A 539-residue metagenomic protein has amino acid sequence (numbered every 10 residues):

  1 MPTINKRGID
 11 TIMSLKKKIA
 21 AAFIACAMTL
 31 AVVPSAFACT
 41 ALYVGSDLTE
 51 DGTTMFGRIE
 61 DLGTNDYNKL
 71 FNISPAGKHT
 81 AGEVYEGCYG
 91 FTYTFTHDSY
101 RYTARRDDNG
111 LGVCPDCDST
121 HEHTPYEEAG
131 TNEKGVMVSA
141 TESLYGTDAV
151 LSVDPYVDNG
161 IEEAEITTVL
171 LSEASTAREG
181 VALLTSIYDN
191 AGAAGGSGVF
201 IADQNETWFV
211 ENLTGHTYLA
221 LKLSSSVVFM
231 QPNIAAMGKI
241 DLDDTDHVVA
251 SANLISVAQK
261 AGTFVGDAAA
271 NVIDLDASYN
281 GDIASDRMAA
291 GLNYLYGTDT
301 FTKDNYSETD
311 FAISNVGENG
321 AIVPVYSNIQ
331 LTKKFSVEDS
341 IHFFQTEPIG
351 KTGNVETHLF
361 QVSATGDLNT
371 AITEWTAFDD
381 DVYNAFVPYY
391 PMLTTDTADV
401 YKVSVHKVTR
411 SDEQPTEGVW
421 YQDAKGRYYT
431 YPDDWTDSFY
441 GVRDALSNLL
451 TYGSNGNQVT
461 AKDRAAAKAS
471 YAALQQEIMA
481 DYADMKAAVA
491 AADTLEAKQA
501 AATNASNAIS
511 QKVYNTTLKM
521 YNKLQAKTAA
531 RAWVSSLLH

Functional and structural regions predicted by a protein language model:
K6, D10-F23: Bacterial N-terminal signal peptides that target proteins for export
K18, V33-A38: Sec/Tat signal peptide C-region and signal peptidase I cleavage site
F23-A31: Bacterial N-terminal signal peptides
C39-E162, L183-T309: A contiguous strand-loop segment
D286, A290, Y294-T352, V442-K462 (+2 more regions): Accessory, solvent-exposed terminal regions and/or long lumenal/extracellular loops of proteins
Y306, F311-E413: Long, well-ordered mid-to-C-terminal structural blocks that present hydrophobic/aromatic surfaces
D381-V382, P391-H539: Charged low-complexity "KEKE/polyampholyte" interaction tracts
